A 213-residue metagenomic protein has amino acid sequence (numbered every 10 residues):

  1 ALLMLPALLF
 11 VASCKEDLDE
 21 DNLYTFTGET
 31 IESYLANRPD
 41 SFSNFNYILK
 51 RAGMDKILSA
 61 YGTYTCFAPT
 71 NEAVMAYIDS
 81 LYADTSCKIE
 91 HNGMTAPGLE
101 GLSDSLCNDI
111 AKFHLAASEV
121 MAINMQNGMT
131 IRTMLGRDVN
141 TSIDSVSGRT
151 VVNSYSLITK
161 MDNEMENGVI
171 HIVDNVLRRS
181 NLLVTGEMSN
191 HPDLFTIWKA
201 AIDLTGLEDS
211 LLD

Functional and structural regions predicted by a protein language model:
A1-A12: Sec-dependent bacterial lipoprotein signal peptides
A12-D213: Mature, structured domains of secreted/extracytosolic soluble proteins
